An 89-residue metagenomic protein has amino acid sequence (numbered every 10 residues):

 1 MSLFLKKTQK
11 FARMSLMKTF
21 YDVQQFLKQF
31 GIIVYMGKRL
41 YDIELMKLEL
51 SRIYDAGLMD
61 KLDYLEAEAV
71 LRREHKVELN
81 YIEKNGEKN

Functional and structural regions predicted by a protein language model:
S2, S15-Y21, R72-N89: Charged low-complexity stretches with an acidic bias
K10-L40: N-terminal acidic leader/helix
F26, E49, A67-V70: Charge-rich, solvent-exposed alpha-helical interaction surfaces
Q29, I33, A56, E74-V77 (+1 more regions): Amphipathic alpha-helical interaction surfaces
K38-I43, K61-Y64: Alpha-helix N-cap/helix-initiation sites
I43-D55: Amphipathic alpha-helical segments that form the core helices of the histone-fold
G57-E74: Short, charged early-sequence alpha-helical segments and their helix-coil boundaries
